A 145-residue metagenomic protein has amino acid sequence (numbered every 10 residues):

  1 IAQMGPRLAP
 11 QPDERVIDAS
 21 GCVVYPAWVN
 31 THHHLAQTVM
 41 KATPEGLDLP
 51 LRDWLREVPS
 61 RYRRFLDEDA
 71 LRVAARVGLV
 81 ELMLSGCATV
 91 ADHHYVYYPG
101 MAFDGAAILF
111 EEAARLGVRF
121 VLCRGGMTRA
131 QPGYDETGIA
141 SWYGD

Functional and structural regions predicted by a protein language model:
I1-Y25: Histidine-rich, glycine-flanked metal-binding segment
P6, M40, Y95, G125-G126: Short, ordered loop/turn segments at secondary-structure junctions
G21, H32, G86, A113: Divalent metal-coordination and catalytic microenvironments
P26-T38: Histidine-centered catalytic micro-motifs
V39-L71, R129-D145: Active-site gating loops and adjacent loop-to-helix segments of metal-dependent hydrolytic enzymes
E68-E81: Short, acidic/polar
V90-A91: Hydrophobic residues within beta-strands of alpha/beta enzymes
P99-D145: Metal-coordinating catalytic core of metallo-dependent amide/deamination hydrolases
